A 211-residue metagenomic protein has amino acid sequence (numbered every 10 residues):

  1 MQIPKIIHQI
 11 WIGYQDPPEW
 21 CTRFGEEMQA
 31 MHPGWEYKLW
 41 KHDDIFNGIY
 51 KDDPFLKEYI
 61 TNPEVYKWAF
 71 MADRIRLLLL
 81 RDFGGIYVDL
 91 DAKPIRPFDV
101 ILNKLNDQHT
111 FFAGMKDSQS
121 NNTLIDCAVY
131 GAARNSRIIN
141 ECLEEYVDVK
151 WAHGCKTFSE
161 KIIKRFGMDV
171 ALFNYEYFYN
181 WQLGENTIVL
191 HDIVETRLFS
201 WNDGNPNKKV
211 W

Functional and structural regions predicted by a protein language model:
M1-A72, V88-W211: Glycosyltransferase-associated regions of secretory-pathway enzymes, highlighting luminal stem/catalytic domains
D73-G85: Small-residue hinge/turn detector
